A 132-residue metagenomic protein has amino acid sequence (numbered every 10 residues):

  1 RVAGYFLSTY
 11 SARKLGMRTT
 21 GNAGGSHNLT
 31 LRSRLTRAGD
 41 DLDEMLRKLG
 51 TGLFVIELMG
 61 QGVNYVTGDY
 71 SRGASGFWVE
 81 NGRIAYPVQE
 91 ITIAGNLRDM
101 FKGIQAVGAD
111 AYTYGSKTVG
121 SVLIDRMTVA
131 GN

Functional and structural regions predicted by a protein language model:
R1-N132: Dual-mode signal for accessory low-complexity, basic/Gly-rich regions
